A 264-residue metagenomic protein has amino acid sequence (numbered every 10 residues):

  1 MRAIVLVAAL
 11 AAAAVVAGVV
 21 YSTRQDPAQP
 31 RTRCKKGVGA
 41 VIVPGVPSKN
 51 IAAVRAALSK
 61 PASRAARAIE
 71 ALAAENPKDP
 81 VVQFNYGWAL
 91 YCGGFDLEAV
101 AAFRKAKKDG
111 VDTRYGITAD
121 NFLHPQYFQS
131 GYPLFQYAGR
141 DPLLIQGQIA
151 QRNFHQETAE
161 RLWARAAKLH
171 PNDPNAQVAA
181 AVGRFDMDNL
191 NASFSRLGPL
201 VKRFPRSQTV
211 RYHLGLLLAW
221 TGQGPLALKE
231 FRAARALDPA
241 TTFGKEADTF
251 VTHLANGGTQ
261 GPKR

Functional and structural regions predicted by a protein language model:
S48, V81, R114-T118, D141 (+3 more regions): Start-of-helix register in tetratricopeptide repeats
S48-S59, G139-Q156, R161-R206: Alpha-helical adaptor scaffolds
V54-R55, W88, Q148, V182 (+2 more regions): Residue-level recognition of tetratricopeptide repeat
N85, T118-F122, I145, A179 (+2 more regions): Canonical tetratricopeptide repeat
C92, F122-P125, Q129, R152-N153 (+3 more regions): Register position in tetratricopeptide repeats
